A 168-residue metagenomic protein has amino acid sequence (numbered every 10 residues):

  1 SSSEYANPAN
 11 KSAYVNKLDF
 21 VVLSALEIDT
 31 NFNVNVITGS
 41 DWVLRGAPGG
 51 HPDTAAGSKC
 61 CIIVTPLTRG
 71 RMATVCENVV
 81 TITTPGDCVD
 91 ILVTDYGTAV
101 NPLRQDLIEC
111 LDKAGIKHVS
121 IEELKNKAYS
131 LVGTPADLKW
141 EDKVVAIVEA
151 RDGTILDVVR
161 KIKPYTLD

Functional and structural regions predicted by a protein language model:
S1-D168: Conserved phosphate- and dinucleotide-binding cores of soluble alpha/beta proteins, encompassing both enzyme active
